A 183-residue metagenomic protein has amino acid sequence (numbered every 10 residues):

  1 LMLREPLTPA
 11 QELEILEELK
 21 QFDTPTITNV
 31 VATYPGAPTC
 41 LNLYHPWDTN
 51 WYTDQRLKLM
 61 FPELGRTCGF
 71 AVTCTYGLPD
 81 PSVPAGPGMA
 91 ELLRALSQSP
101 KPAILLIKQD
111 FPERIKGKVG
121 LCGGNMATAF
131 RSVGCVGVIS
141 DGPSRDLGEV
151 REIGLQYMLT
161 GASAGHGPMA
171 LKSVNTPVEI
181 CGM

Functional and structural regions predicted by a protein language model:
L1-S99, I104, P112: Intrinsically disordered, low-complexity regions enriched in acidic/Ser/Thr/Pro/Gln residues
D23-V30, F70, G88, C122 (+4 more regions): General structural feature for long, well-ordered alpha-helical segments within catalytic domains of soluble enzymes
P38-L41, F70-T73, P102-L106, C135-I139 (+2 more regions): Structural motif
Y76-L78, Q109, G142, L159-G161 (+1 more regions): Short, structured patches in soluble enzyme cores that scaffold and shape functional sites
R94-D141: Extracellular/luminal Protease-associated
K118, V150-E152, M169-A170: Short acidic, glycine/serine/threonine-rich loops at helix termini
A127-G165: Ligand/cofactor pocket segment of small-molecule handling proteins
T160-M183: Acidic, glycine-rich flexible loop/linker segments
